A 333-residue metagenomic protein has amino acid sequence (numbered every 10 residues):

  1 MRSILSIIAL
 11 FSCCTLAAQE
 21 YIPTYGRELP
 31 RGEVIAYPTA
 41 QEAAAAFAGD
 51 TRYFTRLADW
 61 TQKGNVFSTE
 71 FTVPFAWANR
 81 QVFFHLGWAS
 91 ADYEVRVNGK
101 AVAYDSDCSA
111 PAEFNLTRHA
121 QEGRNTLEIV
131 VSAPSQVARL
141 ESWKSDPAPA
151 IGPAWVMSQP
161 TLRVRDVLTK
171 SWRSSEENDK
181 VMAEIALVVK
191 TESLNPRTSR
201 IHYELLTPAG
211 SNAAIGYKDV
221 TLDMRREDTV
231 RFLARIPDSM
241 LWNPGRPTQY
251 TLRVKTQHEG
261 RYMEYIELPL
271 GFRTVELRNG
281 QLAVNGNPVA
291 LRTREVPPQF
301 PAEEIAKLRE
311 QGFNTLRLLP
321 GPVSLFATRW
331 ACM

Functional and structural regions predicted by a protein language model:
M1-E20: Bacterial Sec-dependent N-terminal signal peptides
Q19-Y37, A45, K63-R165, P322-L325 (+1 more regions): Accessory beta-strand-rich segments of carbohydrate-active enzymes
G64-H85, S90-V97, A103, R165-L168 (+2 more regions): Active-site-adjacent substrate/metal-binding segments within catalytic domains of carbohydrate-active enzymes
F67-T69, A110-F114, K218, R226-A234: Short strand-edge motifs at loop-to-beta-strand transitions and within beta-strands of extracellular beta-rich domains
V95-V97, K180-T221, D228-V230: Beta-strand-rich binding/interaction modules
F114-R118, F232-P247: Signal that preferentially marks extracellular ectodomain short beta-strand elements of beta-sandwich modules
E128-V130, T251-K255: Extracellular recognition modules
M157, T221-D223, P269-R273: Short beta-strand edge segments in extracellular beta-sheet folds
